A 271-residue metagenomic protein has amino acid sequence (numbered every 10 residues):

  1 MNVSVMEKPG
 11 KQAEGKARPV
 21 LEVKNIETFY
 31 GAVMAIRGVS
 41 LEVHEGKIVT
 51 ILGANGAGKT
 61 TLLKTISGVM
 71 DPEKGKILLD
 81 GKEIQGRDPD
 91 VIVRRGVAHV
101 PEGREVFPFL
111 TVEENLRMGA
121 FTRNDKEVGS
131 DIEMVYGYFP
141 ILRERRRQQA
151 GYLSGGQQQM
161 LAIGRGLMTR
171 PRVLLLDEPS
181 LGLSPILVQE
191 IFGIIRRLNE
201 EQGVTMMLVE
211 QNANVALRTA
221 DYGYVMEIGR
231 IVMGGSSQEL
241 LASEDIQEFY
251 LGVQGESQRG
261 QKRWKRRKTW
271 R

Functional and structural regions predicted by a protein language model:
N2-R271: Glycine-rich phosphate-binding loops of nucleotide-dependent enzymes
